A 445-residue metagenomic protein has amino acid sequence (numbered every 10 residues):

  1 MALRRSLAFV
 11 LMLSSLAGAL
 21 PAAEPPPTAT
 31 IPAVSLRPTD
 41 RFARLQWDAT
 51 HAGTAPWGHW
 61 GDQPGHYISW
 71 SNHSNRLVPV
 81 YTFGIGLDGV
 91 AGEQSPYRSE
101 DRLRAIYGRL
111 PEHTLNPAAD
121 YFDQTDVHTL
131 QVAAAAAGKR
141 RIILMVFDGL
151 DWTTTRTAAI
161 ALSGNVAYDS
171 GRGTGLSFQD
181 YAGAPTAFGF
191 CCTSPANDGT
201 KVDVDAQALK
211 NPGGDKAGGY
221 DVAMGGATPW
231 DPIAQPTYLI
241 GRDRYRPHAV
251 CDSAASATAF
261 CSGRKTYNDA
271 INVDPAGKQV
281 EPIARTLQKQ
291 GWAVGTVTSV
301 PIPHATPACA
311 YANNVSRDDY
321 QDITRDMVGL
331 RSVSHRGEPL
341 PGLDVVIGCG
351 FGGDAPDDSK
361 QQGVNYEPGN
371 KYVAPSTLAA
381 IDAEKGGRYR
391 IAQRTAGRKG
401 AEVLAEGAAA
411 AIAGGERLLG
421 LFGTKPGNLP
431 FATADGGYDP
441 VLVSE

Functional and structural regions predicted by a protein language model:
M1-A8: Bacterial N-terminal signal peptides that target proteins for export
A8-G18: Bacterial N-terminal signal peptides
A19-A23: Boundary at the C-terminal end of the N-terminal hydrophobic targeting segment
P25-I85, E93-S95, T154-E445: Surface-exposed loop and adjacent secondary-structure segments within mature catalytic domains
W60, W70-A136, D169, S316: Short coil-to-helix leader/linker segments, especially the first N-terminal amphipathic alpha-helix with its helix
A135-R140, C251-S253: Short, surface-exposed loop/turn motifs at beta-strand boundaries within globular domains
K139-T153, L287, L421: Beta-strand elements within well-structured catalytic alpha/beta cores of enzymes that handle phosphate/sulfate esters
